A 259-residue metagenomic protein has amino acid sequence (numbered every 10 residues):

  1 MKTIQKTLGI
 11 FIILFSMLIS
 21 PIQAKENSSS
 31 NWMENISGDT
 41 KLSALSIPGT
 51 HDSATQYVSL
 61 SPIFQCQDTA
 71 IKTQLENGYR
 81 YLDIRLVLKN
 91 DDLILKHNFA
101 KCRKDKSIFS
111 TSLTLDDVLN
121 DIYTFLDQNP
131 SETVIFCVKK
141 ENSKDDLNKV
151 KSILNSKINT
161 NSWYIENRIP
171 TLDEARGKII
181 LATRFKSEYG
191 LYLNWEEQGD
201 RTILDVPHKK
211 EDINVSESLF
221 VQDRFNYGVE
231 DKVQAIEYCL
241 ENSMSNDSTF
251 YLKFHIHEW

Functional and structural regions predicted by a protein language model:
M1-G9: Bacterial N-terminal signal peptides that target proteins for export
G9-L18: Bacterial N-terminal signal peptides
A24-Y79, L88-Q128, T183, S187-L193 (+3 more regions): Long, acidic (Asp/Glu-rich), low-complexity accessory segments flanking structured domains
N77-R80, N129-I135, T160, R176-K178 (+1 more regions): Loop/turn elements at helix/coil->beta-strand transitions in domains of secreted/extracellular proteins
S110-K157, N161: Catalytic cores of phosphodiester-bond-cleaving enzymes
N155-E174: Acidic, His- and aromatic-enriched active-site or binding-groove loops in soluble protein domains that engage sugars
A182-W259: C-terminal active-site rim and adjoining tail of enzyme catalytic domains
